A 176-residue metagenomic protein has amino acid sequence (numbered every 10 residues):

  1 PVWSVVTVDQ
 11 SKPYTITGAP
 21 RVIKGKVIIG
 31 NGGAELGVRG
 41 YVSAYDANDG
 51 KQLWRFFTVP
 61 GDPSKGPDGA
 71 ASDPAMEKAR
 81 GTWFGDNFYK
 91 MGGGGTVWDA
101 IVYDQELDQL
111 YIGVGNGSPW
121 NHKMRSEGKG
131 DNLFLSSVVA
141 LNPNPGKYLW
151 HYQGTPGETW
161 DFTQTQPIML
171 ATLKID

Functional and structural regions predicted by a protein language model:
P1-S43, A47-N48, Q52-F88, V97-W98: Asp-box/WD-like beta-propeller blade repeats and closely related beta-sheet repeat scaffolds
D9-S11, M91-G93, Q153, T159: Surface loop/turn motifs at the tips and blade-to-blade linkers of beta-strand repeat domains
T15-E35, R39, K90-R125, S137 (+1 more regions): Repeat-blade elements of multi-bladed beta-propeller folds
G33, E127, G154-G157: Conserved short loop/turn motifs at secondary-structure junctions
G40-Q52, E127-G146: Beta-propeller blade signature
F56, P60, V114-G117, N142: Short, small-residue-rich loop/turn micro-motifs
R80-D86, P119-M124, H151: Short Pro/Gly-enriched beta-strand edge/turn motifs at strand-loop
G146-Y152: Gly/Pro-rich turn-and-neighbor structural signature
